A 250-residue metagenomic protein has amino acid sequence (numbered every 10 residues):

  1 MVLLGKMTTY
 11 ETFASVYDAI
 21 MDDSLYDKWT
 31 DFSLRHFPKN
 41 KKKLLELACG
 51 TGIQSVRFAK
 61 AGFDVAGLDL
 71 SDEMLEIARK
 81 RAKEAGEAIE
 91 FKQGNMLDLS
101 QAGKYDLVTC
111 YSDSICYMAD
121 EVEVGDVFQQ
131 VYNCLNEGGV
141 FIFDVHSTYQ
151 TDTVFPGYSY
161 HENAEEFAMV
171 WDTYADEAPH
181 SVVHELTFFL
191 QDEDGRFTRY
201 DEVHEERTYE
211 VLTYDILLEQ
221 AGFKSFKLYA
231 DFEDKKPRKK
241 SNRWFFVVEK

Functional and structural regions predicted by a protein language model:
V2-K42: Conserved class I S-adenosyl-L-methionine
K41-G50: Conserved class I S-adenosyl-L-methionine
I53-D98: Class I SAM-dependent methyltransferase SAM/SAH-binding core
L97-L107: A short acidic, Gly/Pro-enriched loop at the edge of an enzyme's catalytic core that lines a small-molecule cofactor
D106-V122: A short SAM/SAH-binding and catalytic strip from SAM-dependent methyltransferases
G125-E137: A short glycine-rich, Lys/Arg-flanked "PGG" loop and its adjoining helix->strand segment in the class I
I142-T213: SAM-dependent methyltransferase
E205-K250: C-terminal lobe and adjacent flexible extensions of AdoMet/dcAdoMet transferase-like proteins
